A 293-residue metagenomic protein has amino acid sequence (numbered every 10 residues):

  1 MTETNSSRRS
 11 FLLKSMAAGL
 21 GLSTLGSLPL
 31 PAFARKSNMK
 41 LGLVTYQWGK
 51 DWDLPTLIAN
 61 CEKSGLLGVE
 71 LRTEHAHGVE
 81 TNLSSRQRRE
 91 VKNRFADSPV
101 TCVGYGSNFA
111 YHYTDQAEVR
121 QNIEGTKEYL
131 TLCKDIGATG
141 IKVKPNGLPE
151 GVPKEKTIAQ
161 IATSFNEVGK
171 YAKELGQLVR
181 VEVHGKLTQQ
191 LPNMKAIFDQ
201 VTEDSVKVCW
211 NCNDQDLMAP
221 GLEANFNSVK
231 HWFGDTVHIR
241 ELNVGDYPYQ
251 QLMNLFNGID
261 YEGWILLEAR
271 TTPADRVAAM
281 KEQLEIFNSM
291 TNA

Functional and structural regions predicted by a protein language model:
T2-G42, G49-G65, T188-A293: Histidine-acidic metal/acid-base catalytic patches
S15-P29, K92-T101, Y111-V208, Q215 (+1 more regions): Active-site acidic/histidine proton-transfer and metal-coordination neighborhood in alpha/beta enzyme cores
F33-V44, C102-H112, L148: N-terminal small/glycine-rich loop or linker at the start of catalytic domains across soluble metabolic enzymes
K36, I58-K63, L83-V103, K127-G137 (+5 more regions): Acidic (Asp/Glu)-rich catalytic clusters
Q47-D51, A76-H77: Extracytoplasmic "Venus flytrap"
E70, G104-G106, K142, H238 (+1 more regions): Conserved beta-strand positions in the central sheet of alpha/beta enzyme cores
R72-K92, N146-V152: Glycine-rich, proline-tolerant flexible connector loops at the mouths of alpha/beta enzymes
E74, A110, N146, L242 (+1 more regions): Flexible loop residues that form catalytic and substrate-binding hotspots at small-molecule/glycan-binding clefts
